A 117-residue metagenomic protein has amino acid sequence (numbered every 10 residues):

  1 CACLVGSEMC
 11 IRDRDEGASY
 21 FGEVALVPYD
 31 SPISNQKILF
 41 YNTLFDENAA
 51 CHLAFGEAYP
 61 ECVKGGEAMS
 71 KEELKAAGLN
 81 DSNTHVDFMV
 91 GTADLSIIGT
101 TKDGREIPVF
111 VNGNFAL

Functional and structural regions predicted by a protein language model:
C1-G6, C10-I11: Single conserved hydrophobic/aromatic residue that forms the stacking wall/gate of nucleotide- or nucleobase-binding
C3, A18-Y20, F45-E47, G91 (+1 more regions): A short, structural micro-pattern
M9-C10, S70, T101: Serine/threonine-rich low-complexity intrinsically disordered regions
R12-A18, A25-V27: Structural motif
E23-V24, D30-V86: C-terminal hydrophobic structural anchor segments that stabilize assembly/packing rather than catalytic chemistry
A76-L117: Extended hydrophobic packing segments that form well-structured cores
